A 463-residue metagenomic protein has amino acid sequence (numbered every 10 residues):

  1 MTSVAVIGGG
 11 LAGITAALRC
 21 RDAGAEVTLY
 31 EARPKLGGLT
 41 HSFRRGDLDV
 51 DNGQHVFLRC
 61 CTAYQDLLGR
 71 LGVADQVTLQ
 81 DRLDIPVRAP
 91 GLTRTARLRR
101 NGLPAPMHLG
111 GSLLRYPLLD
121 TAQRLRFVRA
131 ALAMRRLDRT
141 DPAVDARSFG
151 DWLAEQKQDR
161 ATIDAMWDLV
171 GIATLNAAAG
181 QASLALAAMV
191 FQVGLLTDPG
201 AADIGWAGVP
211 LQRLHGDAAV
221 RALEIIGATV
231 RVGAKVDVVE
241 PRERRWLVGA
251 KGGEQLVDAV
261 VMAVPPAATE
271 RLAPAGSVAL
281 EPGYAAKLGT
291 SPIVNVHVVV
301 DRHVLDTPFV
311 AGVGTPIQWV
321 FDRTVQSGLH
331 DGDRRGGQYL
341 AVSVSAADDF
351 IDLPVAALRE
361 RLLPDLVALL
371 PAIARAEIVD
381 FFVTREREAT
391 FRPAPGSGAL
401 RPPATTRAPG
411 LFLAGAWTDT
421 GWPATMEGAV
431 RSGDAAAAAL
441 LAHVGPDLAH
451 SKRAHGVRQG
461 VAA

Functional and structural regions predicted by a protein language model:
T2-L29: N-terminal Rossmann-like FAD-binding beta1-loop-alpha1 element of flavoenzymes
R21-R45: Glycine-rich FAD pyrophosphate-binding loop
L39-S42, D47-L79: Conserved FAD-binding subdomain of flavin-dependent enzymes
Y64-Q65, G69-R70, A74-M189, A201: Mobile amphipathic helical/loop "lid" adjacent to a hydrophobic cofactor/ligand pocket
L83, A234-L369, I373, R401 (+1 more regions): Mid-domain catalytic core of redox enzymes that form a hydrophobic substrate pocket/lid adjacent to a catalytic redox
T174-L175, E360-T406: Flavin (FAD/FMN) cofactor-binding core of flavoprotein oxidoreductases
M189-W246, A250-K251, Q255, A259: Helical element adjacent to the flavin cofactor pocket in flavoenzyme catalytic cores
S327-R334, E386-L413, W417-T420: FAD-binding beta-loop-beta segment adjacent to the flavin cofactor pocket
